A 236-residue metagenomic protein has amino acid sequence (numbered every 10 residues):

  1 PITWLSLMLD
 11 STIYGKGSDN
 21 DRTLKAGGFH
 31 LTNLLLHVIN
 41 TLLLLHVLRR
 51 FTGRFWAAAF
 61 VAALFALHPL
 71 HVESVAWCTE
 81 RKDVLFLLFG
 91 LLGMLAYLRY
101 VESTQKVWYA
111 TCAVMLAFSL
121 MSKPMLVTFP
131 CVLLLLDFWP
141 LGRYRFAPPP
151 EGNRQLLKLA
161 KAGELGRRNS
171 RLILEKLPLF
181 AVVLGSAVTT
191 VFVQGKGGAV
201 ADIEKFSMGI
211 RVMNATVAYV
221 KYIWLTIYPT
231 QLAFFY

Functional and structural regions predicted by a protein language model:
P1-Y236: Polytopic membrane enzymes that build or remodel cell-surface glycoconjugates and lipids
